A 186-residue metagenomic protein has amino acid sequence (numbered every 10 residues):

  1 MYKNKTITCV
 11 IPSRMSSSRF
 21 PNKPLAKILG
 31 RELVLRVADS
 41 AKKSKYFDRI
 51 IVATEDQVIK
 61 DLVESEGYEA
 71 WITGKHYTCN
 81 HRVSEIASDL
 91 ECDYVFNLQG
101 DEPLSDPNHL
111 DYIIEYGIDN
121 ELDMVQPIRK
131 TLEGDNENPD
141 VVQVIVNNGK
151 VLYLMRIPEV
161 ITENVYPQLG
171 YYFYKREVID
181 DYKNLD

Functional and structural regions predicted by a protein language model:
K3-A53: N-terminal glycine-rich phosphate-binding loop and ensuing alpha1 helix
P12, N97-Q99, P127-I128: Short beta-strand segments
M15-S17, G100-P103, T131: Short glycine-rich anion-binding loops that position phosphate/pyrophosphate groups of nucleotides and phosphorylated
F47, C92, D119-D123: Short, high-confidence coil segments that cap the C-terminus of an alpha-helix and link into the following beta-strand
I51, Q57-E115: Short phosphate-binding loop-to-helix
D106-D186: Conserved core of the sugar-phosphate nucleotidyltransferase
